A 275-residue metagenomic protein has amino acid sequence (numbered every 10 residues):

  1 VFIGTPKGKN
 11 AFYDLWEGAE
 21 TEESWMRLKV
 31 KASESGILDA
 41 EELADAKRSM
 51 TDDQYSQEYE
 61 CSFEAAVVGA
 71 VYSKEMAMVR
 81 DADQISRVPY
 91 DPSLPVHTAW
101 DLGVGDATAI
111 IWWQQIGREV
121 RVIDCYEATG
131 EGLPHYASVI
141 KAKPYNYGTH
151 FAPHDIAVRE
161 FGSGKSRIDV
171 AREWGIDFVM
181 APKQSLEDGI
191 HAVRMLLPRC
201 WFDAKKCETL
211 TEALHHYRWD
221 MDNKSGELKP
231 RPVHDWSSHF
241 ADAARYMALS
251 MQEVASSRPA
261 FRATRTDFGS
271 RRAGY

Functional and structural regions predicted by a protein language model:
V1-M50: ASCE P-loop NTPase helicase motor core
K9, G18, D177, R199 (+2 more regions): Short, well-ordered loop/turn and helix-capping segments at boundaries between secondary-structure elements and domains
W16-E23, A77-D81, R87-P89, D169-W174 (+1 more regions): Short, conserved catalytic or adaptor-binding loops enriched in Gly and charged residues
S35-L102: ATPase catalytic-site recognition across NTP-hydrolyzing enzymes
A66, A70, I111-V233, V254-Y275: Mg2+-dependent endonuclease catalytic cores in nucleic-acid-processing enzymes, primarily RNase H-like
T98-G103, Q115, E119: Membrane-embedded hairpin module used as a gating/binding unit in multi-pass transport and secretion proteins
T108-W113, R245: Short beta-strand scaffold segments in enzyme catalytic cores
H234-A255: Acidic, Mg2+-coordinating catalytic module of metal-dependent nucleases/exonucleases that use a two-metal-ion mechanism
